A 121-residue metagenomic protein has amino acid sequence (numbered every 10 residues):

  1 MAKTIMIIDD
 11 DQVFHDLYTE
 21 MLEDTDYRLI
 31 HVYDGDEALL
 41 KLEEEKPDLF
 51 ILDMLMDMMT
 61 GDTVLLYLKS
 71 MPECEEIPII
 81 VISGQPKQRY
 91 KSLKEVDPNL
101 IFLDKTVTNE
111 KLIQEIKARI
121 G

Functional and structural regions predicted by a protein language model:
I8-D9, V32, F50: Conserved sequence signature across two-component system core domains
Q12-I30, L100: Two-component/phosphorelay signaling modules centered on CheY-like receiver
D34-E37, M59-L66: Acidic catalytic/metal-coordinating carboxylates
E45-I51: Active-site beta3 strand of CheY-like receiver
D53, D57, D104-T106: A Lys-centered signature of the CheY-like receiver
D57-M58, K87: The feature encodes the CheY-like receiver
T63, Q85-L103, N109-E115: Alpha4 helix (beta4-alpha4-beta5 surface) of REC/receiver domains from two-component response regulators
